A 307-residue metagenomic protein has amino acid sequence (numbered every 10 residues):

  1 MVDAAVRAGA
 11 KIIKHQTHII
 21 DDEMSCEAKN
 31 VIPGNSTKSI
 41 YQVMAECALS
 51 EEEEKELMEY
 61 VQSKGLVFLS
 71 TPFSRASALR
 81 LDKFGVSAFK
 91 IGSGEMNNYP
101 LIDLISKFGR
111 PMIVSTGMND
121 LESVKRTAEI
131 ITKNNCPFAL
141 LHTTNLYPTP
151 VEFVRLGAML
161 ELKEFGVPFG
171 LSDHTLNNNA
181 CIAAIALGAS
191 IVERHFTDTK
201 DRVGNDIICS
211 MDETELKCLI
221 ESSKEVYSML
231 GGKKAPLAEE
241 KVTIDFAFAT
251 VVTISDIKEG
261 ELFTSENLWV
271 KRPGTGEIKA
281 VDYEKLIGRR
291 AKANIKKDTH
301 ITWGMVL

Functional and structural regions predicted by a protein language model:
M1-L307: Catalytic cores and adjacent flexible loops of soluble metabolic enzymes that perform enolate/carbanion chemistry on
